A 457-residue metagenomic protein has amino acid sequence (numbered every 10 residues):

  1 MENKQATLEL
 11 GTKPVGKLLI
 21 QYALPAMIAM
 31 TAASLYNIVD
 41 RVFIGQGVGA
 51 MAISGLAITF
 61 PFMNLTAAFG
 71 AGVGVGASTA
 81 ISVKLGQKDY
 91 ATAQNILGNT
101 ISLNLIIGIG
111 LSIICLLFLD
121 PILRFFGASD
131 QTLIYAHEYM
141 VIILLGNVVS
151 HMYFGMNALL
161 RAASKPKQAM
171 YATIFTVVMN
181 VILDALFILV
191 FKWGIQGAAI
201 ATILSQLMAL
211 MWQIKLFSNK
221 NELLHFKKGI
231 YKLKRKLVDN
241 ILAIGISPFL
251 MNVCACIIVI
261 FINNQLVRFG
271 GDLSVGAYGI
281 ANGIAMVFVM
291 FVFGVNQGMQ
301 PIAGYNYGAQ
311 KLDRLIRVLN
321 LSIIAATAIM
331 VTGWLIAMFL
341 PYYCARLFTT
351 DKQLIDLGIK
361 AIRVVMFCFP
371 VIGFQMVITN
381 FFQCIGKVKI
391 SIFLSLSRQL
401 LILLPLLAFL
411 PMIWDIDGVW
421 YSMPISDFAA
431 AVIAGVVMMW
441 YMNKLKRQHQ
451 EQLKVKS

Functional and structural regions predicted by a protein language model:
M1-A23, I81-V148, V190-G245, A303-C368 (+1 more regions): Short alpha-helical transmembrane segments in multi-pass integral membrane proteins
L10-G47, P61-G76, A80, L105-S112 (+5 more regions): N-terminal transmembrane alpha-helices
Q21-D40, I142, T176, S205-A209 (+4 more regions): Transmembrane helical elements of multi-pass membrane transporters/channels
L24, D40, A77-S78, F118-L119 (+13 more regions): Hydrophobic/aromatic residues in alpha-helical transmembrane segments
L35-S54, L123-D130, L186-W193, C256-G283 (+4 more regions): Helix-terminus/linker motif at the lipid-water interface of multi-pass membrane proteins
I53-I113, S150-A169, A277-P341, I372-S391: Small-residue-rich hydrophobic transmembrane alpha-helices
L65-A68, N180-A185, L210-I214, M286-M290 (+3 more regions): Hydrophobic transmembrane alpha-helices of multi-pass small-molecule transporters
G74, I143-R161, A172-V177, A198-M211 (+4 more regions): Short runs within selected transmembrane alpha-helices of multi-pass transporters and secretion channels
